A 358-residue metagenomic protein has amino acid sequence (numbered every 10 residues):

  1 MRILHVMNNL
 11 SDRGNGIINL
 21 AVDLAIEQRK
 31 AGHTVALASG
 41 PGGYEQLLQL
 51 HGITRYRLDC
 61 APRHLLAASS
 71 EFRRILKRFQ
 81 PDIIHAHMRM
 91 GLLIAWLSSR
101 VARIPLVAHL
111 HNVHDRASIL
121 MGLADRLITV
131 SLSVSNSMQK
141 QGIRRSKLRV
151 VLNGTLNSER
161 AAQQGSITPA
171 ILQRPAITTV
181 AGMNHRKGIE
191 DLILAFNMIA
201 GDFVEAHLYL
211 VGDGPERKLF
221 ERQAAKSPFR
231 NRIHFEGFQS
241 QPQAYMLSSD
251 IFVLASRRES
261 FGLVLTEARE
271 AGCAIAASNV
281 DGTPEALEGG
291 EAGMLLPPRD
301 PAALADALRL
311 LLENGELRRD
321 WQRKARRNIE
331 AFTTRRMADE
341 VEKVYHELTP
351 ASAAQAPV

Functional and structural regions predicted by a protein language model:
V6-A67: N-terminal strand-loop element at the rim of the active site of nucleotide-sugar-dependent glycosyltransferases
N15-D23, P175, T179-V204, L208 (+3 more regions): A conserved mid-protein helix/loop that constitutes part of the nucleotide-sugar donor-binding site
L37, A274-A277, L287: Short hydrophobic beta-strand element within catalytic cores of glycosyltransferases and related nucleotide-activated
L65, A86-L92, L110-H111: Short His-centered aromatic/hydrophobic patch
R100-N136, Q141: A conserved, positively charged/aromatic
E221-G237: Nucleotide-activated donor-binding/catalytic signature segment of Leloir-type glycosyltransferases, i.e., the conserved
F238, R257: Aromatic "clamp/platform" in nucleotide-sugar-dependent glycosyltransferases that forms part of the donor/acceptor
G289-G290, M294-P301, L310-G315, E330: Conserved acidic donor-binding segment of nucleotide-sugar-dependent glycosyltransferases
